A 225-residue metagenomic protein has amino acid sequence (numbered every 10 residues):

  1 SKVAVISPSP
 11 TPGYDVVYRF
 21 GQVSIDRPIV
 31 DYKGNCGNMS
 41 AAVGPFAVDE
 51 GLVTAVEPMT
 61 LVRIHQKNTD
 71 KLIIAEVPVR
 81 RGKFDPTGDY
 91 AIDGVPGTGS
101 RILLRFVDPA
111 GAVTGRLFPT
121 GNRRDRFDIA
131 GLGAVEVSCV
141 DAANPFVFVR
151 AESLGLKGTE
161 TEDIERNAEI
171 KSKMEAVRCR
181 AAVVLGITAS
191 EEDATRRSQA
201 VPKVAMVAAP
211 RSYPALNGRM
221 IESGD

Functional and structural regions predicted by a protein language model:
S1-D225: A glycine-rich beta-to-alpha transition motif near the start of alpha/beta enzyme domains, typified by
